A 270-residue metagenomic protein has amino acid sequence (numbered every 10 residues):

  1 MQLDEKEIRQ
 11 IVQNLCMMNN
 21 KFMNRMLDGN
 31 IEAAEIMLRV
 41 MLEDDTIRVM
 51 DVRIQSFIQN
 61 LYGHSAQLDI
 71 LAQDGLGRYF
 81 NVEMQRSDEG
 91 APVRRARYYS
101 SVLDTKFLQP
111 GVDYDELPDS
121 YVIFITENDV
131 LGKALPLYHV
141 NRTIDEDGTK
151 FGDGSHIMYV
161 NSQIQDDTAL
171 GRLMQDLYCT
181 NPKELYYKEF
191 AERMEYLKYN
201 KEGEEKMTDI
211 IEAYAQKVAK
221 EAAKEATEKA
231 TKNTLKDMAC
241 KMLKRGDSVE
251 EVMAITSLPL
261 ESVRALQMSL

Functional and structural regions predicted by a protein language model:
M1-D153, D166-T168, E221: Accessory alpha/beta interaction modules
Q2-L15, F80-Q85, Q165, A169-L270: Short, charged alpha-helical interaction segments and adjacent helix-coil junctions
F124, Y159-N161: Short, well-ordered beta-strand micro-motif
I144-D153, N161-Q163, L173, L177-T180: Low-complexity, glycine/alanine/valine/leucine- and proline-rich hydrophobic stretches
